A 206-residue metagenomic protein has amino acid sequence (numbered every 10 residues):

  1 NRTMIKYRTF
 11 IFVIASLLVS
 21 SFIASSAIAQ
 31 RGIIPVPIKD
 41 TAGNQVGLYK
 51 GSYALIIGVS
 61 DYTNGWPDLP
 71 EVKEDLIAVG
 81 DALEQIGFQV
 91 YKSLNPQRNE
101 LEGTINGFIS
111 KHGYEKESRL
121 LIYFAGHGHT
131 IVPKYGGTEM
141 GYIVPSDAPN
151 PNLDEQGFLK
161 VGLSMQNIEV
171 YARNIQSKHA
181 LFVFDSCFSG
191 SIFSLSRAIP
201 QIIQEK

Functional and structural regions predicted by a protein language model:
R2-I57, D61-W66, S177-K178, S194-Q201: Disordered regulatory segments flanking catalytic cores
A29, P96-A125, H129-R197: Caspase-like (clan CD) cysteine peptidase catalytic core
L55-I57, Y91, L181-V183: Hydrophobic/aromatic beta-strand patches that form the interior of the parallel beta-sheet core in alpha/beta enzyme
G58, V79, I122: Terminal peptide-recognition signature
Y62-I77: Glycine- and acidic-residue-enriched helix-capping/strand-helix junction motifs
L83-S93: Short beta-strand elements in bilobed, periplasmic/extracellular small-molecule ligand-binding domains
Y114, I203-K206: Acidic, His- and aromatic-enriched active-site or binding-groove loops in soluble protein domains that engage sugars
